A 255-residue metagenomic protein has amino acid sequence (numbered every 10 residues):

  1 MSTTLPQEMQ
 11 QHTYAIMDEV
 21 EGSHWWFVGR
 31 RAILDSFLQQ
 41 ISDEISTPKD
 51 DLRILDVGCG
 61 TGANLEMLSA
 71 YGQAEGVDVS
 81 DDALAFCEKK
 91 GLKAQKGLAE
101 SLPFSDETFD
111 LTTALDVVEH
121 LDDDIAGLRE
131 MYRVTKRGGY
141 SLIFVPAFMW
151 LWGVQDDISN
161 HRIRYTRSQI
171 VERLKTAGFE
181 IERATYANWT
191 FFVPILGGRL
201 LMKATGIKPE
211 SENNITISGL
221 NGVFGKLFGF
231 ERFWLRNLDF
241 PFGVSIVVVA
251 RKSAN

Functional and structural regions predicted by a protein language model:
M1-E107, L111-L115, I125-L128, N213-S218 (+4 more regions): Conserved N-terminal segment of class I S-adenosyl-L-methionine
E19, S141-I163, R167-K175: Short, glycine-/aromatic-enriched active-site segment of Class I SAM-dependent methyltransferases
A63, R183-K226, P241-S245: Conserved catalytic loop of SAM-dependent methyltransferase domains
L115-V118, F144: Residues lining the SAM
I125-Y140: A short glycine-rich, Lys/Arg-flanked "PGG" loop and its adjoining helix->strand segment in the class I
V171-T185, K226-G229, R251-A254: A SAM-dependent methyltransferase catalytic signature shared across enzymes that methylate proteins
